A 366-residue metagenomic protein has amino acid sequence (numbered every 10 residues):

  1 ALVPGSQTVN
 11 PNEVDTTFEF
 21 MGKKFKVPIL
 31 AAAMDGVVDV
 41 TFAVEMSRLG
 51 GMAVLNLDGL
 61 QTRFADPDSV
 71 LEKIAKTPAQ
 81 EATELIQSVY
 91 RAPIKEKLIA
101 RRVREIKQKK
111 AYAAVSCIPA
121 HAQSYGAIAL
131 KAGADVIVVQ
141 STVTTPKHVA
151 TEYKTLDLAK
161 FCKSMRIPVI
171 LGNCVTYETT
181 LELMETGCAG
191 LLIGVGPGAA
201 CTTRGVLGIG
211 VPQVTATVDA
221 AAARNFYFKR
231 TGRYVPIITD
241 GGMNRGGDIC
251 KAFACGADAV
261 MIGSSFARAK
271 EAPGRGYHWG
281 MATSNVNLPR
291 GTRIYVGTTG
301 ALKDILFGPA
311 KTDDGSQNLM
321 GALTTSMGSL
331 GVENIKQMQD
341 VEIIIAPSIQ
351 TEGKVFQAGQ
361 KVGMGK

Functional and structural regions predicted by a protein language model:
A1-A222, Y227-R230, P236, F266 (+1 more regions): Active-site entrance/lid segments in N-terminal catalytic domains of soluble metabolic enzymes
A1-S6, Y90-R104, R166, I170 (+2 more regions): Alpha/beta catalytic cores of nucleotide-metabolism and tRNA/nucleoside-modifying enzymes
